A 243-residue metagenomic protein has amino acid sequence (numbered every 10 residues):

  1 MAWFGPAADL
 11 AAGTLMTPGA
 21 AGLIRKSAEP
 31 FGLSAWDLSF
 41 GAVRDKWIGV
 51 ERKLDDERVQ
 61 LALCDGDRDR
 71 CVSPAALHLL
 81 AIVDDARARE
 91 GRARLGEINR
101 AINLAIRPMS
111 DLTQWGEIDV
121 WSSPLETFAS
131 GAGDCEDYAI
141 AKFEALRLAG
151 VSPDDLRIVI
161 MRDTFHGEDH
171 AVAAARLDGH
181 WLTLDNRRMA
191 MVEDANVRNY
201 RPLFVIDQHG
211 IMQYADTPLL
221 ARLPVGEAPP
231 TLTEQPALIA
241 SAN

Functional and structural regions predicted by a protein language model:
M1-N243: A structural boundary/capping signal
